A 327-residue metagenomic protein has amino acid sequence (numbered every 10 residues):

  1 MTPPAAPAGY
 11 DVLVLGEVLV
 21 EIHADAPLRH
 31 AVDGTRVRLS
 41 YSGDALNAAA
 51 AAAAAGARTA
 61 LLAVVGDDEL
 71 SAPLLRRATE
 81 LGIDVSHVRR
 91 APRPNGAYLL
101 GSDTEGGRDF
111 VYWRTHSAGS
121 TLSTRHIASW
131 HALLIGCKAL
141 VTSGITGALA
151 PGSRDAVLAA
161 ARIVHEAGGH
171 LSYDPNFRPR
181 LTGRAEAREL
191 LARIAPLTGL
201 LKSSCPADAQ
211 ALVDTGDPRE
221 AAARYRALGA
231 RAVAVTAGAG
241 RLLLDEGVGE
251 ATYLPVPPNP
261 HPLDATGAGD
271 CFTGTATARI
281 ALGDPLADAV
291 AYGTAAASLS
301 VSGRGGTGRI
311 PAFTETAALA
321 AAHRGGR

Functional and structural regions predicted by a protein language model:
M1-L13, R162-E166, T215-R327: Conserved phosphate-binding/catalytic region of the ribokinase-like
T2-D84, H261-P262, R327: Glycine-rich phosphate/adenosyl-contacting loop at the front of the ribokinase-like
P7, H131-I135, A192-A195: A short, aliphatic-rich alpha-helical micro-motif
H30, R58-G144, A318-G326: Conserved N-terminal subdomain of the carbohydrate kinase-like
A52, S204, G269: Short, conserved phosphate/pyrophosphate- and ester-handling motifs at nucleotide-, phospho-/glycolipid
A57, I83, G169, A230 (+1 more regions): Short phosphate-binding/catalytic loops that engage adenosine nucleotides
D67-I83, V164-A167, R188-L197, P258: Short, electropositive alpha-helical surface patch
A139-A223, A230-A232, A239-L242: Conserved beta-alpha-beta core of the PfkB/ribokinase-like small-molecule kinase fold
